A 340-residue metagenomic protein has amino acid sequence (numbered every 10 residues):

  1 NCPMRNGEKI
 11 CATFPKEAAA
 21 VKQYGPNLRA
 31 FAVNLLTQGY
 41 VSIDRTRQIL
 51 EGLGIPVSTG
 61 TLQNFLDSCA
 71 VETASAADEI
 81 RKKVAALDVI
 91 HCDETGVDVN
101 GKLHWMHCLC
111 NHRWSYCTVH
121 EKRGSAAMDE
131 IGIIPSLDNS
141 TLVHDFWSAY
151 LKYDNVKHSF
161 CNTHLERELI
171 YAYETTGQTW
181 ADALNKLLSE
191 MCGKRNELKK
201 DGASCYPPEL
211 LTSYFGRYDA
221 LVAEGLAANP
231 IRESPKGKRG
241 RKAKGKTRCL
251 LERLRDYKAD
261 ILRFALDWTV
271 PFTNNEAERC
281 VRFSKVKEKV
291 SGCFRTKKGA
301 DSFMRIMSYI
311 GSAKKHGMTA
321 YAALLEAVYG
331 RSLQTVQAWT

Functional and structural regions predicted by a protein language model:
N1-T340: Catalytic center-proximal scaffold of phosphoryl-transfer enzymes
